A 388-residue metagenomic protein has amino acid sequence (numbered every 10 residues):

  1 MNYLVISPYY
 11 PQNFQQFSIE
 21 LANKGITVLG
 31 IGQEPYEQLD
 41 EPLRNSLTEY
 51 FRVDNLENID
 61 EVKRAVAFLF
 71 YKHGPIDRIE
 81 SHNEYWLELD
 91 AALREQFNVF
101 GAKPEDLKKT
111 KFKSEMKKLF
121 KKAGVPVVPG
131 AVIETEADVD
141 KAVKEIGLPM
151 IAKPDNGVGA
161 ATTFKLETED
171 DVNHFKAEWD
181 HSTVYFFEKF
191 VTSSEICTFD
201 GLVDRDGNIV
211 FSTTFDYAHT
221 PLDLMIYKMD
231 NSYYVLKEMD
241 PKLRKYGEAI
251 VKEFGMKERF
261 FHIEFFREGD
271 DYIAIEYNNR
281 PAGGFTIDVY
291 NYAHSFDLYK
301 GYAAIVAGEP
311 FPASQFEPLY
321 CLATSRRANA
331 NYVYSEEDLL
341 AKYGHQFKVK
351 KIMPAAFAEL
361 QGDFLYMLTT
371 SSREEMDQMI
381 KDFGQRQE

Functional and structural regions predicted by a protein language model:
M1-E105, S371-E375, M379-E388: ATP-binding N-terminal substructure of ATP-dependent carboxylate-amine bond-forming enzymes
Y50-E57, A131-T135, F164-E167: Short acidic-hydrophobic, aromatic-tinged amphipathic segments that line or gate anion-handling sites
R94-T162: A conserved helix-loop-beta module that forms one wall/lid of the active-site cleft in ATP-utilizing catalytic domains
P126-V128, E145, P149-A152, A161-T198 (+4 more regions): Conserved ATP-binding module of the ATP-grasp superfamily
W179-V184, F190-Y233, P241-I273, N278-I287 (+1 more regions): Phosphate-binding core of ATP-grasp and ATP-grasp-like enzymes
R280-G301: ATP-dependent carboxylate-activation loops
G301-E388: Peripheral (often C-terminal) accessory segments that flank ATP-dependent C-N-forming ligase machineries
